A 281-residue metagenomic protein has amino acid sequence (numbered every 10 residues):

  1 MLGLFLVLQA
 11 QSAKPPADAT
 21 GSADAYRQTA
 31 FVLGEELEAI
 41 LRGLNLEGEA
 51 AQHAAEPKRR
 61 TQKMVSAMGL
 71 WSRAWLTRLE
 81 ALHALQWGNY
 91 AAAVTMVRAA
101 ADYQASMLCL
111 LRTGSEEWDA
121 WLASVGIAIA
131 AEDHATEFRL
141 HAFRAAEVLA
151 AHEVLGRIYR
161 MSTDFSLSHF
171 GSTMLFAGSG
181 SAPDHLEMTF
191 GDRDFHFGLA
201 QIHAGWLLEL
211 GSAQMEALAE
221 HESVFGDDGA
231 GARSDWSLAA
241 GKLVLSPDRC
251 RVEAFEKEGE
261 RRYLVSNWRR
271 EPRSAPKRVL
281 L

Functional and structural regions predicted by a protein language model:
M1-M96, D102, S106-M107, S115-L281: A cross-kingdom marker of C-terminal helix-rich interaction/assembly modules
